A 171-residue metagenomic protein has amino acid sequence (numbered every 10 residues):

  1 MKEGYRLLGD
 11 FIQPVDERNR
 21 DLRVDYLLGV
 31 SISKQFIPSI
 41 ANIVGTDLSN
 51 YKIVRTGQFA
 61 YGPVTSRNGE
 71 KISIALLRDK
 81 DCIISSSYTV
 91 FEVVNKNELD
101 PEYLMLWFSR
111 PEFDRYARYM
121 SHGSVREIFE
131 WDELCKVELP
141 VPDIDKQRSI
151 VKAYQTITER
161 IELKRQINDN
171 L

Functional and structural regions predicted by a protein language model:
M1-N19, P140-N170: Non-catalytic DNA-recognition/assembly elements of restriction-modification systems
G4-Y61: Sequence-specific dsDNA recognition surfaces
F11, D100-C135: Short, positively charged
V24, I40, V44-D47, E70-I72 (+4 more regions): Glycine-rich, flexible loop/turn motifs
T56, A60-P111: A short beta-sheet element
I74-R78, M105, M120, K152-Y154 (+1 more regions): "Short basic amphipathic alpha-helical interaction patches in structured regions
C82-S87, H122-V151, Q155: A short glycine-rich beta-alpha junction/loop motif
V93, R110-D114, R126, L134 (+3 more regions): Alpha-helix capping at helix-to-loop junctions
